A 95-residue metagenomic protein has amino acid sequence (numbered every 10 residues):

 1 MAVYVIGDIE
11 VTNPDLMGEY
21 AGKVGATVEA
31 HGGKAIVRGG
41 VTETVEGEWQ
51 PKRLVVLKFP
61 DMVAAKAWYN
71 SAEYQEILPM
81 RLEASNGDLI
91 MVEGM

Functional and structural regions predicted by a protein language model:
M1-N70, E93-M95: Short S/T/G/P-rich N-terminal loop/turn motif that feeds into the first structured element of a domain
M62-I90: C-terminal structural segments of small proteins and small subunits
